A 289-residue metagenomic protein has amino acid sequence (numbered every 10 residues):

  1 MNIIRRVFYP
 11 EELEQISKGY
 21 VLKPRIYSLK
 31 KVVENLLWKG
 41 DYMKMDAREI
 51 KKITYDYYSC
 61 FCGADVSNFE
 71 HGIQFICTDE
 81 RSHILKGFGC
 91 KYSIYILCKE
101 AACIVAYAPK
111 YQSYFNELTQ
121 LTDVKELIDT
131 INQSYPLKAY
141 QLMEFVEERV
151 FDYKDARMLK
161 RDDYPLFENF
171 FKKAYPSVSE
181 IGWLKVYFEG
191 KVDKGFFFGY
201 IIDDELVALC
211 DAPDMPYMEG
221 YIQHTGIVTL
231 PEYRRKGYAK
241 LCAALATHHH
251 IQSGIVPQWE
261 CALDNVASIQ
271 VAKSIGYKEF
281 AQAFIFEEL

Functional and structural regions predicted by a protein language model:
I3-E11, S17-V21, R25-Y42, A47-L166: Acyl-donor-binding surface of acyltransferase catalytic domains
L137-F145, K278-L289: Conserved catalytic-core motifs of GNAT/GCN5-like acyltransferases
S177-F197: Active-site rim helix/loop that mediates acceptor-substrate recognition in acyltransferases
E189-G195, I201-I202, V207-G220, G226-I227: A conserved beta-strand-loop-helix scaffold within acyl/acetyltransferase catalytic domains
G226-R235: A short, internal acetyl-CoA/4′-phosphopantetheine-binding micro-motif in the GNAT/acyltransferase core
R235-H248, Q270, S274: Conserved acetyl-CoA-binding loop-helix of GNAT-fold acetyltransferases
H250-C261: Conserved GNAT acetyl-CoA-binding A-motif
L263-A281: Conserved active-site alpha-helix within GNAT-family acetyltransferase domains
